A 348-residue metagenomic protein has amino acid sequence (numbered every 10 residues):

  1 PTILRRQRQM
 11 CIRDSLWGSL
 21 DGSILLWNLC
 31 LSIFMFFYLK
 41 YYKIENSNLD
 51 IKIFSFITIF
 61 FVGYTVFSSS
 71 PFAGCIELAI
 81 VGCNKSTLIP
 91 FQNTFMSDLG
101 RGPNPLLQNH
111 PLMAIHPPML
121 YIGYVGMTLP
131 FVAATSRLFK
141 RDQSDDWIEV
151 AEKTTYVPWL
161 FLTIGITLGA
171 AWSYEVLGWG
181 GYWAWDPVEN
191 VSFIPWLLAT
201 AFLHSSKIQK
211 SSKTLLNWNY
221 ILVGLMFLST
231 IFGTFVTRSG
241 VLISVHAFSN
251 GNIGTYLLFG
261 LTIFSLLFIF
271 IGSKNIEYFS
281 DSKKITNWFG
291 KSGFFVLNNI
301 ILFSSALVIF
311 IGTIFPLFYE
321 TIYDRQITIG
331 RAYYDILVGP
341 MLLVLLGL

Functional and structural regions predicted by a protein language model:
P1-L4, R8, I12: Single conserved hydrophobic/aromatic residue that forms the stacking wall/gate of nucleotide- or nucleobase-binding
R5, F67-I80, I89, E175 (+2 more regions): Membrane-helix interface motif
S19-G74, L107, A114, Y121-V125: Mature extracytoplasmic enzyme cores
G22-M35, L120-A134, V191-S206, Y256-E277 (+2 more regions): Hydrophobic cores of alpha-helical transmembrane segments in multi-pass inner/ER membrane proteins, independent
F37-I59, F139-L160, I208-G224, S249-Y256 (+1 more regions): Membrane-interfacial loop-to-helix junctions in multi-pass inner-membrane proteins
K43-N93, T128-I164: Carboxylate/His-rich catalytic cores and anion/metal-binding grooves
L168-N190, G240-A247: Interfacial helix-loop-helix junctions of multi-pass membrane proteins
I243, A247-L348: Long hydrophobic segments that form regular secondary structure
